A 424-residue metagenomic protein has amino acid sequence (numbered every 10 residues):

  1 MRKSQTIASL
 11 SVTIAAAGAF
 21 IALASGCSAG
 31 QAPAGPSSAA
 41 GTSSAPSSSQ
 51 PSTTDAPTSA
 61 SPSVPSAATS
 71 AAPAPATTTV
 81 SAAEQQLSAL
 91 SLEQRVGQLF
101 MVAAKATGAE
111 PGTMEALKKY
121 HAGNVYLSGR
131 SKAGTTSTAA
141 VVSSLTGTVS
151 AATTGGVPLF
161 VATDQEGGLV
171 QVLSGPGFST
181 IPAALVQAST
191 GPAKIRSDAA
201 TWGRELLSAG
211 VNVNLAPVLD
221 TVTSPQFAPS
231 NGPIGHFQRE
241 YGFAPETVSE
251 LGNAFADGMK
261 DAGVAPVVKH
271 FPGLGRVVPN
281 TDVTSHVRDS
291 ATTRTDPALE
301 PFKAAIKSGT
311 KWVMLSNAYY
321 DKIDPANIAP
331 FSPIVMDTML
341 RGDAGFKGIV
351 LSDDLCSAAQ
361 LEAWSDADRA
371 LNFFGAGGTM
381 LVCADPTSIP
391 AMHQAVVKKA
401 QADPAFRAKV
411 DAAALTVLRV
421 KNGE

Functional and structural regions predicted by a protein language model:
M1-S25: Sec-dependent bacterial lipoprotein signal peptides
S25-S88: N-terminal low-complexity, Pro/Thr-rich disordered segments that flank secretion/membrane-targeting signals
A71-P73, V102-T107, L127-G134, A183-R196 (+7 more regions): Second-shell loop/turn segments in exported
V80-A140, Q171: DNA-contacting surface of Y-family translesion DNA polymerases
S91, G112, T136-T146, E246-A405: Second-shell residues forming the walls of enzyme active-site clefts
G97-A104, G123-L127, L159-Q165, V213-P217 (+4 more regions): Hydrophobic faces of well-ordered beta-strands that scaffold small-molecule active sites in alpha/beta enzyme cores
T148-F178, D198-Q226, V248-P272: Glycine-rich, aromatic-flanked loop segments that form ligand/cofactor-binding clefts across common enzyme folds
Q401-E424: Mid-to-C-terminal alpha-helical segments outside catalytic/metal-binding sites
